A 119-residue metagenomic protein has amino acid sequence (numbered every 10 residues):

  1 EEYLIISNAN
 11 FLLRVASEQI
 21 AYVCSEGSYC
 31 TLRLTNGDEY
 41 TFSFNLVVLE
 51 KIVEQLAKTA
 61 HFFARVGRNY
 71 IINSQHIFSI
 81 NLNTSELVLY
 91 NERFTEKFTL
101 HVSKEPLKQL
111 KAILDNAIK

Functional and structural regions predicted by a protein language model:
E1-K119: Basic, polyanion-interacting recognition surfaces, primarily in bacterial LytTR/OmpR-type DNA-binding effector domains
